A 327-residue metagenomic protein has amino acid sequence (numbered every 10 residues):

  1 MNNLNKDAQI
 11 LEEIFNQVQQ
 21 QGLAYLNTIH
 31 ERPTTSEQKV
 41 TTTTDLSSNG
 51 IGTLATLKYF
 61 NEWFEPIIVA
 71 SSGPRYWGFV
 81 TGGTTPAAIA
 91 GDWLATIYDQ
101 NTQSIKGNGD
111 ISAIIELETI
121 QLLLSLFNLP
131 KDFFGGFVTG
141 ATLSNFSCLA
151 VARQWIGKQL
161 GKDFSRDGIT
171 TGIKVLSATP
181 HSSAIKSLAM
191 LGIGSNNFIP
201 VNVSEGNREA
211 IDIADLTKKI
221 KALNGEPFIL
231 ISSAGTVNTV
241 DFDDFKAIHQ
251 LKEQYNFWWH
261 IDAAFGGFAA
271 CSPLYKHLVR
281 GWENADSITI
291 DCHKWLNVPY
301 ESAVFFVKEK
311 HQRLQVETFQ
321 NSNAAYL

Functional and structural regions predicted by a protein language model:
M1-D132: N-terminal entrance/gating region of PLP-dependent enzymes' catalytic architecture
N108-S112, G135-T142, L176-S177, S233: Active-site nucleophile and cofactor-binding loops and adjacent substrate-binding regions of central metabolic enzymes
E116, I120-Q121, D132-F164, A184-L191: Conserved beta-loop-alpha segment that forms the PLP phosphate-binding cup at the N-terminus of a helix
G161, G168-S232, T239-D243, A247: PLP-dependent aminotransferase-class I/II
D215-K218, G266, C271-S287, K294: Acidic/histidine-rich catalytic neighborhood
T236, G281-L327: Active-site C-terminal subdomain of aminotransferase-like
D241-P273: Catalytic PLP-binding core of fold-type I/II PLP enzymes
